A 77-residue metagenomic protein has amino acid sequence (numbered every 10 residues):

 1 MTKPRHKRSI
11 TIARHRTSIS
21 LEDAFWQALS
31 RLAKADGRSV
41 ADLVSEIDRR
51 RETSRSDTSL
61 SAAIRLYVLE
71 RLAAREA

Functional and structural regions predicted by a protein language model:
M1-T11: A detector of short terminal or domain-flanking linear segments
T11-A63, V68: Amphipathic, hydrophobic secondary-structure cores in small proteins
R65-A77: Short, solvent-exposed charged binding patches
